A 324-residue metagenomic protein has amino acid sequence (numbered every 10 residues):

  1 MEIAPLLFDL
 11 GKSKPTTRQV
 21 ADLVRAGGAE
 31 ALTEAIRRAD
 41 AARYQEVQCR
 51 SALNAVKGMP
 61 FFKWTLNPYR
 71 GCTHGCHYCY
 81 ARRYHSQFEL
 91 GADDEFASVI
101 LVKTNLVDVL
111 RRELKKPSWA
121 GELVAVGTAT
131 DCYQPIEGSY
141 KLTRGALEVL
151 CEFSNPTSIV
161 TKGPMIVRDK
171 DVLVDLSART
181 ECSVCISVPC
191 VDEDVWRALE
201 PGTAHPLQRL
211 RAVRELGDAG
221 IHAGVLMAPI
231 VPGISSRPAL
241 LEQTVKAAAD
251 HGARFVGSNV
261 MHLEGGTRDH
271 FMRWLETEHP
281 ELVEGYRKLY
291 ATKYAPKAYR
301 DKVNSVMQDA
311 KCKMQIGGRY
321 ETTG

Functional and structural regions predicted by a protein language model:
M1-Q48, N54-A55, M59, G233-G324: Auxiliary Fe-S-binding modules of radical SAM enzymes
G28, L32-R70, H77-C185, P189-R197 (+2 more regions): Conserved Radical SAM active-site core
T73, S118, D218, A247-D250: Alpha-helix termination/capping residues and helix-transition junctions
C151, A178, G217, A249 (+1 more regions): Anion (oxyanion) recognition and catalysis
S154-N155, I221, A253: A structural motif
V191-V195, E200-G202, E215-R237, M261-L263: Conserved strand-turn element in the central/C-terminal portion of the radical SAM core barrel that lines
L210-D218, Y299-V303: Alpha-helix-loop-beta-strand connector modules within alpha/beta enzyme cores
